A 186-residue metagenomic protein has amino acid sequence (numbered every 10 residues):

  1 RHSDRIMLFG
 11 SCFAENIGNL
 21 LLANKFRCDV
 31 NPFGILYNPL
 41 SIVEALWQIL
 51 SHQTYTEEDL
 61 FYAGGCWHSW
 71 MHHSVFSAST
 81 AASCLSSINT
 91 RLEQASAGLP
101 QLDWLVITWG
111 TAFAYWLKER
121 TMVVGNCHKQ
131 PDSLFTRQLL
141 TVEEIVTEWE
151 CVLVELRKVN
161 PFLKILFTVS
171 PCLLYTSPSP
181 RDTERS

Functional and structural regions predicted by a protein language model:
D4-M7, F13-G98: Basic, amphipathic N-terminal segments that precede the first structured/catalytic domain
R5, W104-V106, K164: Structural motif
G10, V106-G110, T168: Short beta-strand segments
I88-L105, C151-V159: Short amphipathic alpha-helices and their capping/turn segments at secondary-structure boundaries
W109-R120: Short, solvent-exposed beta-strand-terminating loops
A112, V154-S177: Active-site segments of SGNH/GDSL-like serine hydrolases that catalyze O-acetyl group transfer/hydrolysis on lipids
K118-V142: A solvent-exposed, charged loop/short amphipathic helix patch at secondary-structure junctions
Y175-S186: Single conserved hydrophobic/aromatic residue that forms the stacking wall/gate of nucleotide- or nucleobase-binding
